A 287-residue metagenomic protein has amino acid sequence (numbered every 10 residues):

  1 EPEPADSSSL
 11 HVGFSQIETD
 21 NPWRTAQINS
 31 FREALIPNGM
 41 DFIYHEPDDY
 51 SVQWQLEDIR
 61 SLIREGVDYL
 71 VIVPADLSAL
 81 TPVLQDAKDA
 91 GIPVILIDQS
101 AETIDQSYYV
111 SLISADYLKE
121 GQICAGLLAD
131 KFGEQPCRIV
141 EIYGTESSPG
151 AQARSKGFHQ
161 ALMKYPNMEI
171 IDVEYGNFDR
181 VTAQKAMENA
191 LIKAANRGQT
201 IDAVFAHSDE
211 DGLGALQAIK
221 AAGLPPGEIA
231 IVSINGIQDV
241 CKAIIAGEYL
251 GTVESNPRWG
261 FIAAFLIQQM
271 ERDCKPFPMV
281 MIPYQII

Functional and structural regions predicted by a protein language model:
E1-H11, I63, Q85-I92: Short, low-complexity disordered leader/linker segments with a strong preference for bacterial N-terminal type II
E1-L10, E146-G150, A161-L162, S255-I287: Hinge/cleft segment of the Venus flytrap/periplasmic-binding protein
H11-N38, F42-S61, E65-V67, V73-L77 (+4 more regions): Extracytoplasmic "Venus flytrap"
V12, Q55, L112-I139, Q152 (+4 more regions): Hydrophobic alpha-helical segments within soluble ligand-binding/sensing domains
W23-M40, E120-L127, P149-M168, T182-M187 (+1 more regions): Short, solvent-exposed amphipathic alpha-helices that sit in or adjacent to ligand/effector-binding or catalytic
I36-D49, R138-E141, L162-R180, P283: Short beta-strand elements in bilobed, periplasmic/extracellular small-molecule ligand-binding domains
I72-D89, F158, D172, G176-K242: Hydrophobic alpha-helical
L77-K119, D130, R138, G144 (+1 more regions): Flexible loop/hinge segments that line or gate small-molecule binding clefts
